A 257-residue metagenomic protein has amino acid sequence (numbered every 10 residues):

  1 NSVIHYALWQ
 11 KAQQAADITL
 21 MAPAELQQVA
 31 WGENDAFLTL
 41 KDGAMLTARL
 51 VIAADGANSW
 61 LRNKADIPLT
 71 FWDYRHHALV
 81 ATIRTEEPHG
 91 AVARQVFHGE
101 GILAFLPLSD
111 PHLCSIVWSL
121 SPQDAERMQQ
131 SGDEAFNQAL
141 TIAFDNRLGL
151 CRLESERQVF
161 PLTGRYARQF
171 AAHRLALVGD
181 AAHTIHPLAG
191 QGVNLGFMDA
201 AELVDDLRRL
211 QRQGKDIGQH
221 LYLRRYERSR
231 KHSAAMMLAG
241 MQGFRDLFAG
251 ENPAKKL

Functional and structural regions predicted by a protein language model:
N1-K11: Active-site-adjacent segment of FAD-dependent monooxygenases/related oxidoreductases
I4-H5, H76, V80, I102 (+4 more regions): A general structural signal for well-ordered alpha-helical segments in protein cores
A12-L26: A conserved beta-strand/loop element that lines the FAD pocket in flavoprotein oxidoreductases
L20-A22, A53, L177: A structural signal for the hydrophobic beta-strands that form the central parallel beta-sheet of Rossmann-like
A22-A36: A conserved short coil-to-beta-strand element within the FAD-binding core of flavoproteins
D35-T39, A44-M45, L50-Q158, L162 (+1 more regions): Conserved FAD-binding catalytic core of PHBH/FMO-like flavoproteins
D124-Q211, K215-H220: FAD/FMN-dependent oxidoreductases across multiple families
D205-L257: C-terminal helical "tail/cap" subdomain of flavin- and related membrane-associated enzymes
